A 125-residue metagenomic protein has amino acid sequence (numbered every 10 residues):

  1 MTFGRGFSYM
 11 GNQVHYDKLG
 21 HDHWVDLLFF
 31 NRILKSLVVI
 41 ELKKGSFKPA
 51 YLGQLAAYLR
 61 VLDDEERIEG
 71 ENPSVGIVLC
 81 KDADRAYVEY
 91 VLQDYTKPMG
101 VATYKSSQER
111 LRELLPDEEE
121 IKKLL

Functional and structural regions predicted by a protein language model:
M1-L125: Charged, terminal alpha-helix-loop-beta segments that serve as non-catalytic nucleic-acid engagement and/or assembly
